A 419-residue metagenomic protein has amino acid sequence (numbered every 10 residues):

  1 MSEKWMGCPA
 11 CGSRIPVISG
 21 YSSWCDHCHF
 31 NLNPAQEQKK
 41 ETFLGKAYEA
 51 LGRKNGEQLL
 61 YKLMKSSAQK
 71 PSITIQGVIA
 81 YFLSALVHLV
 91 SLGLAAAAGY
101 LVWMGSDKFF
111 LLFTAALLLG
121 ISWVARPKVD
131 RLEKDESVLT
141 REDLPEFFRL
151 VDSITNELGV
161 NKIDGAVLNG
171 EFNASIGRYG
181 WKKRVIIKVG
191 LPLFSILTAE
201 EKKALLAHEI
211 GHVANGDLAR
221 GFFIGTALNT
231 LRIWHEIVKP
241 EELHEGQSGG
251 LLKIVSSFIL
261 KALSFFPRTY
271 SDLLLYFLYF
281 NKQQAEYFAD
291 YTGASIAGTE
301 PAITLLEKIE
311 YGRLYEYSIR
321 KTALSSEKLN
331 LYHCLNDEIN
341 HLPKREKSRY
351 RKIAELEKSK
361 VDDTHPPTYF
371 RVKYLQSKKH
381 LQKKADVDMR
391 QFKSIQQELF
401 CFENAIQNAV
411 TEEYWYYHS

Functional and structural regions predicted by a protein language model:
M1-A47, S248-K282, Y287-Y291, S295-S419: Cytosolic-facing loops and C-terminal tails of multi-pass membrane proteins
M1-G177, H380-S419: Hydrophobic or amphipathic, alpha-helical segments that drive membrane association/targeting
R178-R184: A short, glycine/Asx- and small/polar-enriched loop/turn that sits immediately N-terminal to a beta-strand
R184-K188, P192, I210: Short hydrophobic beta-strand segments that form the core of ligand-binding sensory/regulatory domains
V189-A204, F277: Short pre-active-site segment immediately N-terminal to the catalytic Zn-binding motif
I210-G225: Catalytic Zn2+-binding segment of zinc metalloproteases
T226-K253, I296: Post-HExxH zinc-binding segment in Zn-dependent metallohydrolases
